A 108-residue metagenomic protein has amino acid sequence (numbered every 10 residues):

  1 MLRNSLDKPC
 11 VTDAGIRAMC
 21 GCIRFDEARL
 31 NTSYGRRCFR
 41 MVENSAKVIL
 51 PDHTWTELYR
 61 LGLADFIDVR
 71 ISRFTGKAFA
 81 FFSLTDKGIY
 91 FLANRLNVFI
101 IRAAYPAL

Functional and structural regions predicted by a protein language model:
M1-H53, E57, V98: Short amphipathic alpha-helical interface segments
T12-I16, G62, G76, I101 (+1 more regions): N-terminal cationic amphipathic segment used for targeting or macromolecule association
N44-V69, K77-A80: Short amphipathic alpha-helical interaction segments
K77-L108: Short, amphipathic alpha-helical interaction segments positioned at domain boundaries
